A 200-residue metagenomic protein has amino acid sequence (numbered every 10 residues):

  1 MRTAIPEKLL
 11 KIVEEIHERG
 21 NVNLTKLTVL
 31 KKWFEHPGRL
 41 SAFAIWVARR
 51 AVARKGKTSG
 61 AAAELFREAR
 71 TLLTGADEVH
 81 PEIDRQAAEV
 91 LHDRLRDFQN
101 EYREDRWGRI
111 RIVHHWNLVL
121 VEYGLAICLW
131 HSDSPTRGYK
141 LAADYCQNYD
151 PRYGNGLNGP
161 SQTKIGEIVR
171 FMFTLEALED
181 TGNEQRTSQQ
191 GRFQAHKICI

Functional and structural regions predicted by a protein language model:
R2-I200: Structured binding/interaction patches within domain cores
